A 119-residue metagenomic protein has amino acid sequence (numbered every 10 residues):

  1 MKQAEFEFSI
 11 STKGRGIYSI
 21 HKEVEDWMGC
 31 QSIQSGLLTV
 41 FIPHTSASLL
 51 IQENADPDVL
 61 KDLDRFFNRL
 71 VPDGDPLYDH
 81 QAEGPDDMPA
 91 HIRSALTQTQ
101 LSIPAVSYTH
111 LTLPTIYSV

Functional and structural regions predicted by a protein language model:
M1-L111: Active-site histidine-anchored catalytic micro-motif
H110-V119: Single conserved hydrophobic/aromatic residue that forms the stacking wall/gate of nucleotide- or nucleobase-binding
